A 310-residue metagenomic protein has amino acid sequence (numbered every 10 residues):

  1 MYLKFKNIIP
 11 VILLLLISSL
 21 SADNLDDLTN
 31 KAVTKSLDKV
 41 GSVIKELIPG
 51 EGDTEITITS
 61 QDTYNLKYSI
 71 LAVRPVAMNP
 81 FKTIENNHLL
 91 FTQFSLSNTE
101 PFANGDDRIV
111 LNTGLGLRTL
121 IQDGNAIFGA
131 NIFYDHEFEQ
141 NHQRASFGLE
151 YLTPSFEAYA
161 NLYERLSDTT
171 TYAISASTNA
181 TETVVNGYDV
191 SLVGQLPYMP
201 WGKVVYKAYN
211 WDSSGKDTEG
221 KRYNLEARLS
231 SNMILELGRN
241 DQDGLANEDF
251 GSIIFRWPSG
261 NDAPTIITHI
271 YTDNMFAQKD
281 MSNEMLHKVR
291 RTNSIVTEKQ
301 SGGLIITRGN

Functional and structural regions predicted by a protein language model:
Y2-D23: Classical Sec-dependent N-terminal signal peptides that target proteins to the secretory pathway
L20-R108, E284-N310: Outer-membrane beta-barrel initiation region
D23-E46, L166-V205, W211-G215, R228-E236 (+1 more regions): Flexible, glycine-rich linker and terminal segments associated with outer-membrane beta-barrel/transport systems
E51-D53, N79-F91, I121-A130, S155-A160 (+3 more regions): Repeated loop/turn-to-beta-strand initiation elements of outer-membrane beta-barrel proteins
I58-L66, L96-F102, L117-T119, Y134-F138 (+6 more regions): Transmembrane beta-strands of outer-membrane beta-barrel pores
Y64-L71, H88, D107-T113, A126 (+5 more regions): Residues that define the transmembrane beta-barrel architecture of outer-membrane proteins
I70-P80, T113-T119, I132, F147-T153 (+3 more regions): Residues on the lipid-exposed face of transmembrane beta-strands in outer-membrane beta-barrel proteins
E85-T153, A158, E164: Outer-membrane beta-barrel channel domains
